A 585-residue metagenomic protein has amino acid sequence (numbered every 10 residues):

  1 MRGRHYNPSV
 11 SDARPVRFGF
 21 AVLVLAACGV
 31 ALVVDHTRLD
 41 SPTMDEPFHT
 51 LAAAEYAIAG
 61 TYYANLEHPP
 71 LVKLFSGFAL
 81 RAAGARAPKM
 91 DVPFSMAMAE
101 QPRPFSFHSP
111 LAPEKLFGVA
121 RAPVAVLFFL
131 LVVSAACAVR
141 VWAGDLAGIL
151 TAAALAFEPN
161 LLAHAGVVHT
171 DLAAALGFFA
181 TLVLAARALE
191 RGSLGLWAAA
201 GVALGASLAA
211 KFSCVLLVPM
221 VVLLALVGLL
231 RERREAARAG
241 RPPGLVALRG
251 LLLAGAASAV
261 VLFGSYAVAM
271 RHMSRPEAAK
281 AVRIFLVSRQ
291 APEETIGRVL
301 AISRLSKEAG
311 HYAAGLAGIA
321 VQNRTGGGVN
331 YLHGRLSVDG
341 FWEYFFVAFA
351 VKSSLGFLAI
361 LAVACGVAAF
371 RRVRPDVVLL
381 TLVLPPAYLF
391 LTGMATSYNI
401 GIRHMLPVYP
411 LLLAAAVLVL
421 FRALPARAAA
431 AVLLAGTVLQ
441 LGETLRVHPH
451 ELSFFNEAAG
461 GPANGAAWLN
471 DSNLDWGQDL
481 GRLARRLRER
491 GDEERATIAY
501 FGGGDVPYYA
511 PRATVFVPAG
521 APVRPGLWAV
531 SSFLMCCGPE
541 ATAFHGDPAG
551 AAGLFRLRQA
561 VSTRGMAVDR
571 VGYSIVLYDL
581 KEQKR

Functional and structural regions predicted by a protein language model:
N7, Q290, E294-A301, L305 (+4 more regions): C-terminal luminal/periplasmic domains and tails of membrane-associated envelope-modifying transferases
F20-L25, P219-V222, L251-V260, A369-P375 (+2 more regions): Signature aromatic-anchored transmembrane alpha helix within multi-pass, membrane-resident enzymes that catalyze glycan
A26, L150-T151, L361-C365, V373-M394 (+2 more regions): Transmembrane alpha-helix segments characteristic of polytopic inner-membrane glycan-assembly/cell-envelope
Y62-A125, P276-D339: Interfacial juxtamembrane loops and adjacent helix segments that form the catalytic/substrate-binding surfaces
A122-W142, A180-L184, A369: Transmembrane-helix motifs of polytopic, lipid-linked glycan transferases
T151-A156, V183, L204, L208: Short helix- or helix-capping micro-motifs that position conserved polar/aromatic residues at function-defining sites
T181-W197: Membrane-interface transmembrane helices that cradle and orient dolichyl/undecaprenyl
A348, S353-D376, A431-L434: Hydrophobic, aromatic-rich transmembrane alpha-helices and their immediate juxtamembrane boundary segments
